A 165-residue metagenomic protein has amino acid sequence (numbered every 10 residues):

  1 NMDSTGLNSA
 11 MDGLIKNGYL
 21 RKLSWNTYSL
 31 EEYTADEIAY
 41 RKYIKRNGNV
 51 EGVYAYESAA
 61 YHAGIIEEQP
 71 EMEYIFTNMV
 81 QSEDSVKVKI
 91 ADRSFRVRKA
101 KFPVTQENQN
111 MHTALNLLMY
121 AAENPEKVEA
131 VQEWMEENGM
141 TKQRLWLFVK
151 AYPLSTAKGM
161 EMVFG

Functional and structural regions predicted by a protein language model:
N1-N49: Short beta-edge/loop segments at beta->alpha junctions of small alpha/beta modules that act as binding/recognition
L30-G165: Nucleic-acid-binding surface
